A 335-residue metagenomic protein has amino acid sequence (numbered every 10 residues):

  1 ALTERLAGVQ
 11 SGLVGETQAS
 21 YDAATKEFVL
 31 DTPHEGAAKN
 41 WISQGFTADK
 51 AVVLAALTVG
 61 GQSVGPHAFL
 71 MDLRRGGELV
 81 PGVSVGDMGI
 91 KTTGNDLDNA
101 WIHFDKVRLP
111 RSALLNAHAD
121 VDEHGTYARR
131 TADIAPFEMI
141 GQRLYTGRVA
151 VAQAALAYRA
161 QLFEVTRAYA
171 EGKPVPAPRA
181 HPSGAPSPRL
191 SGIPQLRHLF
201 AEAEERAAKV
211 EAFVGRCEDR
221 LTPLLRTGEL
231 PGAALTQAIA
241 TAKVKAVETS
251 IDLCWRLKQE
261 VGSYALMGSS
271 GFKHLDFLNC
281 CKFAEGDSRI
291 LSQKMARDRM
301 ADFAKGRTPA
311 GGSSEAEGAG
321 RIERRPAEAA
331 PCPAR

Functional and structural regions predicted by a protein language model:
A1-A19: A gly/ser-rich beta-alpha-beta helix-loop segment of oxidoreductase catalytic cores
R5, G36-A38, F283: Sensory/regulatory domains in signal-transduction proteins
L6-Q10, S43, K91-D98: Short Gly/Pro-enriched turn/cap motifs at secondary-structure boundaries
G12-G15, A48-K50, V64, L97-N99: Short beta-strand-initiation
G15, N40-I42, D87-I90: Short beta-alpha junctions and helix-cap segments that line functional grooves
G15-D22, H34-E35, L54: Long amphipathic alpha-helical scaffold regions
Y21-V29, M71-A334: Internal glycine-rich alpha/beta core junctions
E27-S84: A short core secondary-structure module
